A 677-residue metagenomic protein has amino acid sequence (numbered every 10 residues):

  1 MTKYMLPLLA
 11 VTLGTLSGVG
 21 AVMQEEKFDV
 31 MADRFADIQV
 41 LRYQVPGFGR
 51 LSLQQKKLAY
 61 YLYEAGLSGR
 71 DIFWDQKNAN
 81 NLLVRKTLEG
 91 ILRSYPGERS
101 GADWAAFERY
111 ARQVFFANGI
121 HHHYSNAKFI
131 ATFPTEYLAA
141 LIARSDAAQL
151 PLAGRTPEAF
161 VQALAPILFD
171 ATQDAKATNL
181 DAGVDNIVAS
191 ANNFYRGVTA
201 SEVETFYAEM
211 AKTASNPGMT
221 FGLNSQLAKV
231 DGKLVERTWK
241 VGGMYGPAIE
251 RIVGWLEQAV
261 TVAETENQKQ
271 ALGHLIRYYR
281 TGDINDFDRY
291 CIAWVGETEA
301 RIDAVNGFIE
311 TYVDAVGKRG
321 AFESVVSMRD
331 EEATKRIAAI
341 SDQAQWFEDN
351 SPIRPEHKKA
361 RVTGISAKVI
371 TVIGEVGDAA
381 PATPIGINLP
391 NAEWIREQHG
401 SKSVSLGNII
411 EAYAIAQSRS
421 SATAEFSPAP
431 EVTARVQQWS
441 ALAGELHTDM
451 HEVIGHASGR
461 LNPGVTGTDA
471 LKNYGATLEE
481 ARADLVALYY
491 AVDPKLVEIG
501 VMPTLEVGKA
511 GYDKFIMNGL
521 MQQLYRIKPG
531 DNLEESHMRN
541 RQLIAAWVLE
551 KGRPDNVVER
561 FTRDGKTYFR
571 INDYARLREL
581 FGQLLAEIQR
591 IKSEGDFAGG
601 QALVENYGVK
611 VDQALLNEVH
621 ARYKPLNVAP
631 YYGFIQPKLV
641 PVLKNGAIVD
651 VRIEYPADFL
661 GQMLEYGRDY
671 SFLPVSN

Functional and structural regions predicted by a protein language model:
E25-T87: N-terminal-proximal low-complexity accessory segments that begin disordered and transition into the first
Q44, F73, L488-I591: Long, well-structured alpha-helical subdomains associated with metal-dependent extracellular/ecto-lumenal hydrolases
S52, T265, G475-D493: An active-site-proximal "capping" alpha-helix that borders the catalytic cofactor pocket
S52, T265, L446-R460, A483: Active-site recognition of the HExxH zinc-binding catalytic motif
R109-A228, G232-A434, S440: Contiguous, non-catalytic segments that form substrate-binding/exosite surfaces or channel walls
V453-V465, Y490, P494: Catalytic Zn2+-binding segment of zinc metalloproteases
G459-A481: Post-HEXXH active-site segment of zinc metalloproteases
N572-N677: Extended, compositionally biased alpha-helical segments that mediate assembly or anchoring
